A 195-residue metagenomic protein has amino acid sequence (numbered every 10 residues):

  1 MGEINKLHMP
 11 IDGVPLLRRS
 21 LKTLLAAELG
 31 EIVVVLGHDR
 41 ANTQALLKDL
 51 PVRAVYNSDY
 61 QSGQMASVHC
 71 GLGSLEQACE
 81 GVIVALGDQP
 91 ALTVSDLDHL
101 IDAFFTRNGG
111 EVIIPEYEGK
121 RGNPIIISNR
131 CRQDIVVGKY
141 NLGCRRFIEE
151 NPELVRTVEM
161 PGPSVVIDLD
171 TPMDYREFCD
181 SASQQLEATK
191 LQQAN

Functional and structural regions predicted by a protein language model:
M1, T43-L47, L100, I135 (+1 more regions): Hydrophobic packing residues within well-ordered alpha-helices of enzyme cores
M1-L36, V166: N-terminal glycine-rich phosphate-binding loop and ensuing alpha1 helix
P10, A91, I125-I126, T157 (+1 more regions): Short aromatic/basic micro-patch
A27-R53: Acidic donor-binding segment of Leloir-type glycosyltransferases
G30-I32, E80, L154: Residues at the starts of beta-strands that form the adenosine-phosphate
P51-S62: Conserved donor nucleotide-binding strand/loop of the catalytic core
Q61-N129, Q133-D134: Conserved beta-loop-beta/alpha segment of the NTase-like Rossmann-fold superfamily that binds/positions NTPs
V137-N195: Conserved alpha/beta core of the MobA/IspD/sugar-nucleotide pyrophosphorylase nucleotidyltransferase superfamily
